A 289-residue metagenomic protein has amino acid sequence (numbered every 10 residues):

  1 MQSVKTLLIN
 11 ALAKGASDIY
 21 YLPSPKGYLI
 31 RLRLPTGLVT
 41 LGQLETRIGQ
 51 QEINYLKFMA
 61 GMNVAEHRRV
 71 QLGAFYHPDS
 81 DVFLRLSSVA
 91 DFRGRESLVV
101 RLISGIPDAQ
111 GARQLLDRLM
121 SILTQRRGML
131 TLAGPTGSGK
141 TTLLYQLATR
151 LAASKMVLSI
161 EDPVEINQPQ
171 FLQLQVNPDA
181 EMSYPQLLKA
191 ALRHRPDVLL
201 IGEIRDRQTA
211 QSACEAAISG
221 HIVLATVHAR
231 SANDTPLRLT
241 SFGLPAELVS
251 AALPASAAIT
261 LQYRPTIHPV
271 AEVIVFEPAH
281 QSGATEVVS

Functional and structural regions predicted by a protein language model:
M1-S289: Short, flexible helix-loop junctions that flank or precede catalytic/ligand sites
